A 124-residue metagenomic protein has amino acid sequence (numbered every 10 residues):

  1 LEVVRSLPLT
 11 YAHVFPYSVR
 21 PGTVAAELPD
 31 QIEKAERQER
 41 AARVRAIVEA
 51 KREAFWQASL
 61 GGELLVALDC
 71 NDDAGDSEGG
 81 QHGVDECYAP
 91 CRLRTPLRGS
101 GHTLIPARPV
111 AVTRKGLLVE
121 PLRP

Functional and structural regions predicted by a protein language model:
L1-Y11, V19-E36: Conserved non-cysteine loop/helix-boundary elements of the Radical SAM core domain that shape
P16, A25-P124: Terminal RNA-binding accessory module
